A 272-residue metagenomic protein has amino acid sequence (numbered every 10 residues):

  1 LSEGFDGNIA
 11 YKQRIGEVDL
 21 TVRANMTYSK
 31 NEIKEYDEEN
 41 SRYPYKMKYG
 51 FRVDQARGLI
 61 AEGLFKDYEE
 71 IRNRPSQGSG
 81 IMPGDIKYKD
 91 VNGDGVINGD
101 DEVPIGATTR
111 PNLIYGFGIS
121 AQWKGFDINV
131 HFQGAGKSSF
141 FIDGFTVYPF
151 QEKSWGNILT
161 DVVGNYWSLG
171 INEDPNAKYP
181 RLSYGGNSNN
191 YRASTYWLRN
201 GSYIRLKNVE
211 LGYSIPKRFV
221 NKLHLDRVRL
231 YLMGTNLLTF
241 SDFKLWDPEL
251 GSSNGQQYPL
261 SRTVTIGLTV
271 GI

Functional and structural regions predicted by a protein language model:
L1-S2, Y43-E69, V162, S168-D174 (+2 more regions): C-terminal beta-signal and terminal closure region of outer-membrane beta-barrel proteins
E3, Q13, M26-E32, W123-G125 (+5 more regions): Transmembrane beta-strands of outer-membrane beta-barrel pores
E3-G7, L113-I119, F126, L206-V209 (+1 more regions): Hydrophobic, lipid-facing positions within transmembrane beta-strands of outer-membrane proteins
F5, E17, G125-N129, R218-F219: Repeated loop/turn-to-beta-strand initiation elements of outer-membrane beta-barrel proteins
G7, V22-A24, V130, L230-L232 (+1 more regions): Membrane-embedded beta-strand positions of outer-membrane beta-barrel proteins
K12-T109, P149, N157-T160, W167-N172: Conserved small-residue
G16-V22, L113, K124-F126, S202 (+2 more regions): Outer-envelope beta-barrel architecture signal
A135-R229: Extracytoplasmic gating/loop element in the C-terminal half of outer-membrane beta-barrel translocons and assembly
